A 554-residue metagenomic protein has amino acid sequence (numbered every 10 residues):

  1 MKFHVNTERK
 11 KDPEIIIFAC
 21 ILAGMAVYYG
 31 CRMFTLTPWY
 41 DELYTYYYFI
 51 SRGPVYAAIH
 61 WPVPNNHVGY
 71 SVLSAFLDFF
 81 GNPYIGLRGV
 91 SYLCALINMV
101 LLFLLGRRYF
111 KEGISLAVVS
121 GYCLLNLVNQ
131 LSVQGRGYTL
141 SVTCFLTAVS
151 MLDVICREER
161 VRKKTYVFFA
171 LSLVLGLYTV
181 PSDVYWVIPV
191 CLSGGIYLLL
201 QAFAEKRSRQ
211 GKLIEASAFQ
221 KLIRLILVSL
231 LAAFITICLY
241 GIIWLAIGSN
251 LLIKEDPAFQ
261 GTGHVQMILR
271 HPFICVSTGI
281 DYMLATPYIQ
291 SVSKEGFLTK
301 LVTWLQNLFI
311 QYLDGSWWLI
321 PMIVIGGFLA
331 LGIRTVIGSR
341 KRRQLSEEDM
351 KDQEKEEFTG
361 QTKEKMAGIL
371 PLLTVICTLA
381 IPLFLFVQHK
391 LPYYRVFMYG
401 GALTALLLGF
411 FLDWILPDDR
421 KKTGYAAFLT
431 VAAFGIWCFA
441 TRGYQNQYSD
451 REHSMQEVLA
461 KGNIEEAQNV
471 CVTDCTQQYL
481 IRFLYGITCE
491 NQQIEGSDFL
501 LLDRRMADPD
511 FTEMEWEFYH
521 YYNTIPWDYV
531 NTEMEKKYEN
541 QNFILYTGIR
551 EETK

Functional and structural regions predicted by a protein language model:
M1-K10: Short, Lys/Arg-rich, polar N-terminal cytosolic tail immediately upstream of the first transmembrane signal-anchor
K2, R108, D418-K422: Positively charged n-region of N-terminal signal peptides that target proteins for export
P13, F18-E158, K163-K341, E357-L416 (+2 more regions): Membrane-proximal helix-loop-helix interfaces that form the catalytic/acceptor-binding platform of multi-pass membrane
T423-T441: Internal/C-terminal transmembrane anchor helices
T553-K554: Short, solvent-exposed mixed-charge patches
